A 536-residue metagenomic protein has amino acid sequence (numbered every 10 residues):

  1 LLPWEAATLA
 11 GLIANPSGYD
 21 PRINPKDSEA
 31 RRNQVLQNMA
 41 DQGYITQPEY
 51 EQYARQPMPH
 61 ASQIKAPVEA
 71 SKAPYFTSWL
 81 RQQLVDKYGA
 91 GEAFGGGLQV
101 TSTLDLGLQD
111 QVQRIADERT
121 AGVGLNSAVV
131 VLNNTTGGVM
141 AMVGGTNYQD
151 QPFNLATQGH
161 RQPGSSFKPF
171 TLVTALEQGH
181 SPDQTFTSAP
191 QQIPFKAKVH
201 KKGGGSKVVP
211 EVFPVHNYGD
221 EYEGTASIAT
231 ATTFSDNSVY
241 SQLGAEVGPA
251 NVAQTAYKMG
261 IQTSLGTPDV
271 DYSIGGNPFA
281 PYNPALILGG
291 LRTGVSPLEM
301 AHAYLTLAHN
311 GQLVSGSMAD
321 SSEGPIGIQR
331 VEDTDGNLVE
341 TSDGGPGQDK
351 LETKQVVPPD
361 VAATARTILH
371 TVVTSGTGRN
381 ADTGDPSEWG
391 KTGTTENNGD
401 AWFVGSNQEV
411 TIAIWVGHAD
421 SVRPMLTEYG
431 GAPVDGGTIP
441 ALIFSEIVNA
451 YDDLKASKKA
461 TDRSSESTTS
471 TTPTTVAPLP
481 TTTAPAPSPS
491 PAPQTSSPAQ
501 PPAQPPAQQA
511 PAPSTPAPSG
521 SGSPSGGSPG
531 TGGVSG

Functional and structural regions predicted by a protein language model:
L1-N15, W79-D86, L132-T146, L176-H180 (+8 more regions): Glycine-rich, acidic and aromatic/proline-enriched surface loops and short helix-turn segments that act as binding
L1-T103, D110, Q262, G266-N277 (+3 more regions): Non-catalytic, structured segments within soluble enzyme domains
W4-T8, D27-A40, Q52, S71 (+19 more regions): Extracytoplasmic/secreted proteins, especially bacterial periplasmic and envelope-associated proteins
P16-K26, V35-L36, A40, S62-S71 (+9 more regions): Second-shell loop/turn segments in exported
T46-E49, D150, L176-K198, K207 (+2 more regions): Short, well-structured active-site flanking segments
A66-E69, H180-V252, N283-G289, E332-A363 (+1 more regions): Conserved catalytic neighborhood of penicillin-recognizing serine enzymes
S102-G124, V129-V131, M142, Y148-Q162 (+7 more regions): A penicillin-recognizing enzyme superfamily signal
S467-G520: Extracellular mucin-like PTS domains
